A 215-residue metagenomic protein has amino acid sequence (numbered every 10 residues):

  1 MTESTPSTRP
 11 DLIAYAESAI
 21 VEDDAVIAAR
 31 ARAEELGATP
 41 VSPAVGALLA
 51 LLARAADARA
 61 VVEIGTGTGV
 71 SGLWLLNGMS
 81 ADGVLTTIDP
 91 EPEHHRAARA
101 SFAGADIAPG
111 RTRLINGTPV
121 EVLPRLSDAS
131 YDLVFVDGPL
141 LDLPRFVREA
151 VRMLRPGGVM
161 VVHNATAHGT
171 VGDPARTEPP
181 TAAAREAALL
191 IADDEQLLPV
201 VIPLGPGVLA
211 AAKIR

Functional and structural regions predicted by a protein language model:
M1-L133, L140-V161, A165-R215: A short alpha-helical cap/connector motif
